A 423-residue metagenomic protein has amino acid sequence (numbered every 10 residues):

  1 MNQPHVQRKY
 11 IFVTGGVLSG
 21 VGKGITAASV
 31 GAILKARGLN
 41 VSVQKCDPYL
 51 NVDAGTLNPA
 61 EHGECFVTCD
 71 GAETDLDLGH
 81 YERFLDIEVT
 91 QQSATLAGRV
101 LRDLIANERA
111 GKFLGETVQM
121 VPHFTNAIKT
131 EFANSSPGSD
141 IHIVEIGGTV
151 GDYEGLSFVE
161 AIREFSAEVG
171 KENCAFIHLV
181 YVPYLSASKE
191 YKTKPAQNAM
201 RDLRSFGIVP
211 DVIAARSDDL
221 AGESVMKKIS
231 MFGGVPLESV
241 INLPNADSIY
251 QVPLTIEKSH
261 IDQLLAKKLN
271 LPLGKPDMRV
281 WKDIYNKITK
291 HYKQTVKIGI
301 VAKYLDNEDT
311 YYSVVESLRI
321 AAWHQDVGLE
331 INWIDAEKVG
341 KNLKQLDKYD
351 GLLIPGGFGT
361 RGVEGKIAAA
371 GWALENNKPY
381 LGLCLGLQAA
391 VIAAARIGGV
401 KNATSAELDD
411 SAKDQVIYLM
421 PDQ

Functional and structural regions predicted by a protein language model:
M1-G351, F358-G359, G365-W372, P379: Flexible phosphate-sensing "switch/lid" loops adjacent to ATP/NTP-binding sites across phosphate-transfer
L50-V52, Q388-V391: Short gly/pro/ser/thr-enriched loop/turn and capping motifs at secondary-structure boundaries
D77-D86, K338, A389-Q423: Pocket-forming structural segment of enzyme catalytic cores
G274-D277, L381, V400-E407: Acidic/polar loop patches that form or flank catalytic/metal-binding clefts of enzymes that bind anionic ligands
L374-A390: Repeat-solenoid scaffold signature
